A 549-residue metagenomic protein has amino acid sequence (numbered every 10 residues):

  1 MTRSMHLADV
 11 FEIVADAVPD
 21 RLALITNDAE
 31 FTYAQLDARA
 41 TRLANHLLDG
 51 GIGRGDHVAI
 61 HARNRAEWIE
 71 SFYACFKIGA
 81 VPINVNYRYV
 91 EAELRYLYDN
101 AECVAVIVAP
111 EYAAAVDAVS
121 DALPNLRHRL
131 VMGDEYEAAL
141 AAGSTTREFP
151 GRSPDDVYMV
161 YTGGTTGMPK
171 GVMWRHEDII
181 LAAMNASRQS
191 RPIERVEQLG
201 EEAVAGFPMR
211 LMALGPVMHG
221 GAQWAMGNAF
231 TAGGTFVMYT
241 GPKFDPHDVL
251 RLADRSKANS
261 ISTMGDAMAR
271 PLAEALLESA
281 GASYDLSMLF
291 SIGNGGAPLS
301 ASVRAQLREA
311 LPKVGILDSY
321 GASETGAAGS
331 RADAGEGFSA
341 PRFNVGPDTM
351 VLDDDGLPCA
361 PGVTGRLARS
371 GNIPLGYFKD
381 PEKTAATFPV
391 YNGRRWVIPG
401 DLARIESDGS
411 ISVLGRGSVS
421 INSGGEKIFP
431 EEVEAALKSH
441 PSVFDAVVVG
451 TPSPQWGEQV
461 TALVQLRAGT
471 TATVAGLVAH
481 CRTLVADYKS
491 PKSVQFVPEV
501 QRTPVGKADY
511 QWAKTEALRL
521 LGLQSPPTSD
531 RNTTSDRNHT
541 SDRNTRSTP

Functional and structural regions predicted by a protein language model:
R3, L22-R65, I69-Y73, V90-R95: Conserved AMP-binding/adenylate-forming core of the ANL superfamily
T32-A34, V157-N185, S190-R191: Conserved AMP-binding A3 loop
D49-G50, K77-A141: Structural core segment of the AMP-binding/adenylate-forming
Y89, R95, V106, R251-D254 (+8 more regions): AMP-binding/adenylate-forming catalytic core of the ANL superfamily
S144-G163, G167-M168, E202-R210: Conserved pre-ATP/AMP-binding loop-to-beta segment of ANL
G164, T231-G234, A258-T263, A273-F338 (+1 more regions): Gly/Ser/Thr-rich phosphate-binding loop
I180-A213, M218-S262, A275, S279: Conserved AMP-binding/adenylation subdomain of ANL enzymes
N344, L357-F388, E426-I428: Conserved ATP/PPi-binding loop(s) of AMP-dependent carboxylate-activating enzymes
